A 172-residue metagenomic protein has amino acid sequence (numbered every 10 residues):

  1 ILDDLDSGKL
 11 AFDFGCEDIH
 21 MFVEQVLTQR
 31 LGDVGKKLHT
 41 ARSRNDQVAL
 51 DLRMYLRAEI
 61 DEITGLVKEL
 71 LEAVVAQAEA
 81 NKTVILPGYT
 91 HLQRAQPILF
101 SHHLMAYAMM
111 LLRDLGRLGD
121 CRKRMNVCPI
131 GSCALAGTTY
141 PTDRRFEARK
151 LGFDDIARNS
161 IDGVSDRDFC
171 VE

Functional and structural regions predicted by a protein language model:
I1-G137, P141-A157: A helix-coil-helix interface module used to build multimeric assemblies and to scaffold catalytic/cofactor sites
D114, L118, G163-E172: Glycine-rich anion/phosphate-binding loop at the beta-strand->alpha-helix junction
I156, I161-V164: Short, charge-dense linear interaction motifs
